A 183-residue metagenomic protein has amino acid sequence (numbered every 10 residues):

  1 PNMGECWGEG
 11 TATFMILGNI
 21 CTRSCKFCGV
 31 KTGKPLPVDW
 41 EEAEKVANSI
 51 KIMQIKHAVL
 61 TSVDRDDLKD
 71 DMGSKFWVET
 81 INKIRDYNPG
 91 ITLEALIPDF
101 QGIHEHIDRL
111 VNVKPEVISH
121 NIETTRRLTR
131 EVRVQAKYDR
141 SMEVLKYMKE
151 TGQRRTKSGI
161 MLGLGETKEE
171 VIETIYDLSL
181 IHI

Functional and structural regions predicted by a protein language model:
E5-Q153, S158, K168-S179: Conserved Radical SAM active-site core
M161-G165: A short beta-alpha structural unit
I181-I183: Conserved small/polar residues in nucleotide/adenosyl-binding loops
